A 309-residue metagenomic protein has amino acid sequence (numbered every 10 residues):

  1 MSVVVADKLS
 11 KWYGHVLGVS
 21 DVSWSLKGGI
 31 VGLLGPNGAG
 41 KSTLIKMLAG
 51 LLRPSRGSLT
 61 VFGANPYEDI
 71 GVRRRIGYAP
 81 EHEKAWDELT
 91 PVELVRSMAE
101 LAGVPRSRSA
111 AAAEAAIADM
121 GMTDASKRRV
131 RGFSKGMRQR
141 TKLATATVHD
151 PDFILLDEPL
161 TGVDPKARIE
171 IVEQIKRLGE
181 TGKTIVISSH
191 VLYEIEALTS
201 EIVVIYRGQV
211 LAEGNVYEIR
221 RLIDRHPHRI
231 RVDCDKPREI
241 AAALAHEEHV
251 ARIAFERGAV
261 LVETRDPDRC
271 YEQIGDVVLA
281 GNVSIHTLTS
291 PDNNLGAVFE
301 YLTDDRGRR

Functional and structural regions predicted by a protein language model:
M1, V19, R225-P227: A general secondary-structure signal for short beta-strands and their flanking turns/coil in non-transmembrane regions
V3-A6, K11-Y206, L211-A212: ABC transporter nucleotide-binding domains
G29, D304-R306: Two-component histidine kinase transmitter core
R73-G77, I117, R220, G275 (+1 more regions): Conserved protein kinase catalytic domain
V172-T264: ABC transporter nucleotide-binding domain
V203, Y301-D304: Short low-complexity, flexible loop/linker segments enriched in glycine and/or proline with clustered acidic
H228-A297, L302, R309: Short, charged/small-residue-rich alpha-helical element at the C-terminal edge of ABC transporter nucleotide-binding
